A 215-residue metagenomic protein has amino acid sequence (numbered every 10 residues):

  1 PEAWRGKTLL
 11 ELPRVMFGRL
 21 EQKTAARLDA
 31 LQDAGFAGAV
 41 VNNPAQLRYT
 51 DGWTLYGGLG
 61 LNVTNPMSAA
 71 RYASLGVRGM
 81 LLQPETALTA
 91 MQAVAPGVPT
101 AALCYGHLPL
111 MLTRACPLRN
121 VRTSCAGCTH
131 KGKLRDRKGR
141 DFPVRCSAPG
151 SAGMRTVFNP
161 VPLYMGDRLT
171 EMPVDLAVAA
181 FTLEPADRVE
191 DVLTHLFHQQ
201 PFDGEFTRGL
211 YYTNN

Functional and structural regions predicted by a protein language model:
P1-R71, L75-N215: Active-site pocket-lining/capping segments in soluble small-molecule metabolic enzymes
